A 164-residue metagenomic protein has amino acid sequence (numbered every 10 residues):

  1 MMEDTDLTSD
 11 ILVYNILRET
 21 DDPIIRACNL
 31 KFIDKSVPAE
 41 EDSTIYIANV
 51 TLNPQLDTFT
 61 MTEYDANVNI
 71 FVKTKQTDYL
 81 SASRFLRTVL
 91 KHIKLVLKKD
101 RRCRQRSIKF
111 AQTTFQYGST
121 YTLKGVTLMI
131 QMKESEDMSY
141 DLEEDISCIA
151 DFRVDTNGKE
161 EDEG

Functional and structural regions predicted by a protein language model:
M1-D10, P54-E63, R104-G164: Short, charged interaction patches at domain edges and termini
M1-T58, T156-G164: Small/polar-rich, solvent-exposed N-terminal microdomains that initiate assembly or binding
V13, L17, L30, I45-I47 (+5 more regions): Hydrophobic beta-strand residues in large extracellular and virion-surface proteins
R26-D34, R102-A111: Short beta-strand elements
T58-D65, F71-K98: Extracellular/virion structural assembly segments
